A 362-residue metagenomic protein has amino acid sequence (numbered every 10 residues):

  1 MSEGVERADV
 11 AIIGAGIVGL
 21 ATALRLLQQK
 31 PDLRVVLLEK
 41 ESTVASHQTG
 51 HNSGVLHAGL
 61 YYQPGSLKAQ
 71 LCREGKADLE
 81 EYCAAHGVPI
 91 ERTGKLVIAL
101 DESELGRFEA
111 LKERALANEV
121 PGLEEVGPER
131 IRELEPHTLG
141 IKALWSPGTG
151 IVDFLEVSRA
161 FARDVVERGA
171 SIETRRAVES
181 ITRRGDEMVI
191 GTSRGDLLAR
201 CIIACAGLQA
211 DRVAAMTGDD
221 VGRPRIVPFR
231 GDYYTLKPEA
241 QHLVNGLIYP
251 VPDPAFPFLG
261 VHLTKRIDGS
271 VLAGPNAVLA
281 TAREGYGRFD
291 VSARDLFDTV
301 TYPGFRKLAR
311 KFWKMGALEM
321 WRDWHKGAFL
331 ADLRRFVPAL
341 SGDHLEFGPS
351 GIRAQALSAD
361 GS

Functional and structural regions predicted by a protein language model:
E3-V18, V36: Beta1/beta-strand and adjacent pyrophosphate-binding region of the FAD-binding site in flavoprotein oxidoreductases
A21, I181-S292: Flavin-dependent oxidoreductases
L27-H51: Glycine-rich FAD pyrophosphate-binding loop
A45-G75, A85-I90, A280-M315: Glycine-rich active-site loop/strand segments that organize a redox cofactor
G54-R130, G140, G260-V261, S270 (+1 more regions): Dinucleotide-binding Rossmann-like beta1-alpha1 core, especially the glycine-rich loop that anchors the ADP
Q63-E74, I98-F108, L144-D164, E173 (+1 more regions): Short beta-strand to alpha-helix junction loop
E129-R132, R225-R230, E239, K307-S362: Flavin (FAD/FMN) cofactor-binding core of flavoprotein oxidoreductases
L144-C201, R212: Helical element adjacent to the flavin cofactor pocket in flavoenzyme catalytic cores
